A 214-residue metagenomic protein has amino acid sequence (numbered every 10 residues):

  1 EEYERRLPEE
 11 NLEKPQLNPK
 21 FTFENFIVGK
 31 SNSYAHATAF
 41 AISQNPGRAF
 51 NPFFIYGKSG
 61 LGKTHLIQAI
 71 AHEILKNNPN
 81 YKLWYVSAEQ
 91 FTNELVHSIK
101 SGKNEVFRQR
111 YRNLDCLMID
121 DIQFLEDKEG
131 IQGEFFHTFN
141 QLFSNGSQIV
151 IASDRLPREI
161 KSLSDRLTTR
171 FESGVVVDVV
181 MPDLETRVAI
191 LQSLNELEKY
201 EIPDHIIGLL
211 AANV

Functional and structural regions predicted by a protein language model:
E10, L17-F53, H72: Pre-Walker A (pre-P-loop) alpha-helix and adjacent loop at the N terminus of AAA/AAA+ ATPase modules, a conserved
G47-Q68: Walker A/P-loop nucleotide-binding motif
N80-C116, I122, E126-E129: Short glycine-rich substrate-engagement loop in P-loop NTPases that contacts/grips substrate
V96-K100, R155-S173: Short regulatory helix/loop adjacent to the ATP-binding pocket of P-loop NTPases
Q123-F136, I160-L163: Conserved ATPase-coupling elements of RecA-like P-loop NTPase cores
K161, G174-T186: Conserved AAA+ ATPase "SRH/arginine-finger" region at the nucleotide-binding site
G174, T186-E201: Conserved AAA+ ATPase "sensor/coupling" helix adjacent to the nucleotide-binding pocket
L191, E201-N213: Short conserved motifs of the RecA-like P-loop NTPase core
